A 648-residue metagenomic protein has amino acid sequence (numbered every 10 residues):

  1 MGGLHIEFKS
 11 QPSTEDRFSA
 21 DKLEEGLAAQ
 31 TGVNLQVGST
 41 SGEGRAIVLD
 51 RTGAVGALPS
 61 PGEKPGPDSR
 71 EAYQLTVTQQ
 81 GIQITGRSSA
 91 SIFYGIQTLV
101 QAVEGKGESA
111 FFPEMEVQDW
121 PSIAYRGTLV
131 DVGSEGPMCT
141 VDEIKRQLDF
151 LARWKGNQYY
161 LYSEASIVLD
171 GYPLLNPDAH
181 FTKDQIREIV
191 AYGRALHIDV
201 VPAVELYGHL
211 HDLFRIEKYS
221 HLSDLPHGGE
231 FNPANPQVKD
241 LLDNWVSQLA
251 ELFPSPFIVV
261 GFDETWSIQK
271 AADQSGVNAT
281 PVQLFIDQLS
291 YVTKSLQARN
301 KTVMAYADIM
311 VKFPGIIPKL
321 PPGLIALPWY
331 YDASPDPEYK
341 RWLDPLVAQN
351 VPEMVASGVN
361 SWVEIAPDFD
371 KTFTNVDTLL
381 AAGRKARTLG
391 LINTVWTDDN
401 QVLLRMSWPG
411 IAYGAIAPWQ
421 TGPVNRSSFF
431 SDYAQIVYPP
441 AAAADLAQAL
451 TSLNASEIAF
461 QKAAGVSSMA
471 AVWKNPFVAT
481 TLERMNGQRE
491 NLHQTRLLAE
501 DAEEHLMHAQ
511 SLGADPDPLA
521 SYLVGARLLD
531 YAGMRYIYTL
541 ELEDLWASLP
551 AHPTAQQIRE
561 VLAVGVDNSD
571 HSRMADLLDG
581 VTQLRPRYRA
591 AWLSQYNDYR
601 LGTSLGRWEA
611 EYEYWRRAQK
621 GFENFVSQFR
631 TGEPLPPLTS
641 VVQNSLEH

Functional and structural regions predicted by a protein language model:
M1-R126, T378, Q401: Contiguous, structured surface segment used for ligand recognition
K9, L49-T52, G86-R87, E164 (+6 more regions): Active-site-proximal beta-strand/loop segments in catalytic clefts of secreted hydrolases
R17, L75, E188-A191, H197 (+3 more regions): Substrate-binding groove of N-acetylhexosamine-processing glycoside hydrolases
G62-L75, P177-I186, F369: Aromatic/His-enriched, Gly/Pro-containing loop or helix-boundary segments that lie immediately adjacent to catalytic
F93, H211, I268, D399-L403: Short catalytic/ligand-binding loop motif for oxyanion handling, primarily in non-cytosolic enzymes, centered on
Q101-I123, A152-Y160, H209, P256 (+1 more regions): Conserved oxyanion/phosphate-binding beta-strand-loop segments in alpha/beta enzyme cores
E116-E135, M354-W362: N-terminal small/glycine-rich loop or linker at the start of catalytic domains across soluble metabolic enzymes
A124-D308, K319, I325-L327: Substrate-binding cleft of carbohydrate-active enzyme catalytic domains
